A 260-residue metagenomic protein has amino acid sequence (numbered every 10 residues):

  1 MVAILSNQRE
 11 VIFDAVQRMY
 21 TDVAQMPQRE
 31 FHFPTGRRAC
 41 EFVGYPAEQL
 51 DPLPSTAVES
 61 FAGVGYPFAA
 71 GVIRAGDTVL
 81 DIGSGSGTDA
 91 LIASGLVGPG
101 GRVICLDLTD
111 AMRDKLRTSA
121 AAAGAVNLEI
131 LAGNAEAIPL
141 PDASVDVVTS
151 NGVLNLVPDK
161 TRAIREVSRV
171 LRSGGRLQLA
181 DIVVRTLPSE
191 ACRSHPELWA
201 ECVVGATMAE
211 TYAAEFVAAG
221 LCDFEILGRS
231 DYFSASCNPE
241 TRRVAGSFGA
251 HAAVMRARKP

Functional and structural regions predicted by a protein language model:
M1-V43: N-terminal auxiliary segments of SAM/dcSAM-dependent transferases
P34-T78, T88-I92, L96: Conserved alpha-helix/loop element of class I SAM-dependent methyltransferases that forms part of the SAM/SAH-binding
A75, E136-V147: A short acidic, Gly/Pro-enriched loop at the edge of an enzyme's catalytic core that lines a small-molecule cofactor
S94, G98, T161-R176: A short glycine-rich, Lys/Arg-flanked "PGG" loop and its adjoining helix->strand segment in the class I
T109-A111: Conserved SAM/SAH-binding beta-strand->alpha-helix loop
A123-A137: Conserved SAM-binding strand-loop segment of SAM-dependent methyltransferases
V183-V203: Short, glycine-/aromatic-enriched active-site segment of Class I SAM-dependent methyltransferases
G205-L227: Short alpha-helix
